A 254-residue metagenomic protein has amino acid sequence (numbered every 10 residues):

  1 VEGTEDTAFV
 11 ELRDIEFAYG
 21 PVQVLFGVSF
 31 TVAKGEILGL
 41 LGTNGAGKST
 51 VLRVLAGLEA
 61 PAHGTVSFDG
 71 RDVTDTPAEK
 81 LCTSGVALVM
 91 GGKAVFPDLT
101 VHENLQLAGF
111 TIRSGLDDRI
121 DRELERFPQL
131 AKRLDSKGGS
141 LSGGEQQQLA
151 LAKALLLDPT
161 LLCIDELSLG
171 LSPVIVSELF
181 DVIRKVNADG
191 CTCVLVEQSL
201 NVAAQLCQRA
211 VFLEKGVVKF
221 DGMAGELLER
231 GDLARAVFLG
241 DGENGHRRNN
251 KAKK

Functional and structural regions predicted by a protein language model:
L41-T43: The feature captures the beta-strand-to-loop junction immediately N-terminal to the Walker
A56: Helix-to-loop junction immediately C-terminal to a conserved catalytic motif
A60, D72-K93, I120, K132-D135 (+1 more regions): ABC ATPase NBD coupling module
G64-R71, S84, L116-E125, S136 (+1 more regions): Conserved ABC transporter NBD signature motif
K137-L141, E145: Conserved ABC ATPase signature
A154-L155: ABC ATPase C-loop
